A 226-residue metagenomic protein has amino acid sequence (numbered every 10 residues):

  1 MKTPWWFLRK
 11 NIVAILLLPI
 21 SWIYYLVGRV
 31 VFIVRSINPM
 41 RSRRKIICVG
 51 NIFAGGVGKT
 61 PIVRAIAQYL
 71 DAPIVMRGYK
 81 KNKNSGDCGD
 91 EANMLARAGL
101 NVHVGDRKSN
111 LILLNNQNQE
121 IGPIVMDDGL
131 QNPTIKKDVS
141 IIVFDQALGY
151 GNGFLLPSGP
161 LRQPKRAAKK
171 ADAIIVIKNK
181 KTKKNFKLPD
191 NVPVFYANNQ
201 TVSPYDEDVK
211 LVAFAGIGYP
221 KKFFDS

Functional and structural regions predicted by a protein language model:
M1-F7, G149-S226: C-terminal accessory "lid"/substrate-recognition subdomains
M1-K45: A transmembrane-helix-recognition feature enriched in membrane-embedded lipid enzymes and envelope glyco-/phospholipid
F32-K83: Walker A (P-loop) phosphate-binding motif
P39-R43, T134, Y205: Short, flexible hinge/linker loops that cap or flank conserved catalytic cores
I46-C48, P73, G122-V125, K210: Residue-level preference for the first positions of well-ordered beta-strands
A65, Y69, D127, S226: Rossmann-fold NAD(P)-dependent oxidoreductase module
I74, G78-D190: Phosphate/Mg2+-binding loops and adjacent switch elements in nucleotide/diphosphate-handling enzyme cores
